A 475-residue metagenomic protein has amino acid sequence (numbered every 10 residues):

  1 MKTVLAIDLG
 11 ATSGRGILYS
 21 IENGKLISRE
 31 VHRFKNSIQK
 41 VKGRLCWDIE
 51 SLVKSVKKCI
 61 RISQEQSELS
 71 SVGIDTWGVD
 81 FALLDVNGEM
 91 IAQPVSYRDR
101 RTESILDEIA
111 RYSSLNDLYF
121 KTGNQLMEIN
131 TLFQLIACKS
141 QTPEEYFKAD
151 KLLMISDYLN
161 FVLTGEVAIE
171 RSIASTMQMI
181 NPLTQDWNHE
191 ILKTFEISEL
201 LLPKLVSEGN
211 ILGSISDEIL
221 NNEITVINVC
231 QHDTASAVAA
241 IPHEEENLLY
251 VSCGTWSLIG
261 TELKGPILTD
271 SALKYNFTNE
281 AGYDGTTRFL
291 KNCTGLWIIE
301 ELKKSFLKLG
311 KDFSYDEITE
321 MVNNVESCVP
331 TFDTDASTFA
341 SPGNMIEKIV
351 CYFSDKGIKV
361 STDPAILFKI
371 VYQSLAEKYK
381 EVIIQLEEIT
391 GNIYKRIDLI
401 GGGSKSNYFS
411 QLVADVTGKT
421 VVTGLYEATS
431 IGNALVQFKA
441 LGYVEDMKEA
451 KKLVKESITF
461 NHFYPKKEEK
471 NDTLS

Functional and structural regions predicted by a protein language model:
M1-A92, F120, K148, N221-V226 (+2 more regions): N-terminal glycine/serine-rich phosphate-binding loop of ATP-dependent small-molecule kinases, especially carbohydrate
L5-A6, S20, A110-T122, F133-M154 (+7 more regions): Active-site core segments that coordinate phosphate-bearing ligands/cofactors across diverse enzyme families
G10-T12, E68-S70, D75-W77, T131 (+4 more regions): Short, basic and Ser/Thr-rich N-terminal targeting/leader segments
S51-Q64, T184-E190, K378-Q385: Short, well-ordered amphipathic alpha-helical segments that serve as non-catalytic structural scaffolds within diverse
R61-S96, Q125-I129, N160-N181, V206-S207 (+1 more regions): Short beta-strand-loop/turn "lid" adjacent to the catalytic site in phosphate-handling enzymes
E68-W77, K151, K204, I389-G402: Short glycine-rich phosphate-binding loop at a beta-alpha junction
D99: Carbohydrate-associated surface elements
H189-N210, A434: A conserved helix-loop-beta module that forms one wall/lid of the active-site cleft in ATP-utilizing catalytic domains
